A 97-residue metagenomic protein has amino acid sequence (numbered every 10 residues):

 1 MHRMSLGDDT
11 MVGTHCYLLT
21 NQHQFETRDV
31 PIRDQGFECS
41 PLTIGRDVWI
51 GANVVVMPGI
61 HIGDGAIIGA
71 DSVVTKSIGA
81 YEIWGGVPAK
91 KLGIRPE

Functional and structural regions predicted by a protein language model:
M1-P58, V87-P88, R95-P96: Flexible, glycine/small-residue-enriched loop-and-beta-strand segment within the central core of proteins
H2-M4, S72, A80-E82, K90: Glycine-centered loop/turn positions within well-structured domains that cap or flank conserved ligand/cofactor-binding
G7-D8, G45-R46, H61-G65, I78-Y81: Structural motif
C16, H23-Q24, H61, S72-V73 (+1 more regions): Flexible glycine-rich beta->alpha loop in the catalytic core of nucleotide-sugar glycosyltransferases
L19-T20, G69, T75-K76, L92-I94: Conserved acidic donor-binding loop of glycosyltransferase catalytic domains
W49, I67, I83-G85: Short-chain dehydrogenase/reductase
G51-I67, S72-K76: Beta-rich strand-turn-strand
A80, P96-E97: Short amphipathic alpha-helical segments
